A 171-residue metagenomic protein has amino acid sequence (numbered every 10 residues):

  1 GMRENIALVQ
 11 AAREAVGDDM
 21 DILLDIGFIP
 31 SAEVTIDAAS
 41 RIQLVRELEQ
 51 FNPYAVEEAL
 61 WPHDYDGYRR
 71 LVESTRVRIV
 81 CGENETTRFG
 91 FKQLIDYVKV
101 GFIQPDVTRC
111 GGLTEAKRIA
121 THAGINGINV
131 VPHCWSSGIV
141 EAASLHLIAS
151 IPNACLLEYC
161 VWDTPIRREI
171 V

Functional and structural regions predicted by a protein language model:
G1-R69, S74-T75: Metal-dependent enolase-superfamily TIM-barrel catalytic cores that perform enediolate-based chemistry
N52-A55, W61-V80, E85-V171: Shared catalytic-loop signature of beta/alpha-barrel
